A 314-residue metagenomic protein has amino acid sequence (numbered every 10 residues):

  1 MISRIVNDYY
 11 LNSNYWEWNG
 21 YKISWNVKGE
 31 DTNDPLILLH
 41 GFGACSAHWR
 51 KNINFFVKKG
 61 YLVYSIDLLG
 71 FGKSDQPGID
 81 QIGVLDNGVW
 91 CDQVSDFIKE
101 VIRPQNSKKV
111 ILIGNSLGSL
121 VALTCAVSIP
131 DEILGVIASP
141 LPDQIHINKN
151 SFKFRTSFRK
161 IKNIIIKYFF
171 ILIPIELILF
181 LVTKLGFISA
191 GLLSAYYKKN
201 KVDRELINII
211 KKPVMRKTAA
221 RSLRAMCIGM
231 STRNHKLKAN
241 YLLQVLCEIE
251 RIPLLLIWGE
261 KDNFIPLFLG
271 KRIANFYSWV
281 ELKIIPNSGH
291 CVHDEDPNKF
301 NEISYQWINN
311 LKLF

Functional and structural regions predicted by a protein language model:
M1-Y15: An N-terminal hydrophobic leader/cap segment in hydrolases
N14-Y21, N26, K58, L68-L117 (+1 more regions): Active-site loop/oxyanion-hole signature of alpha/beta-hydrolase fold enzymes
Y21-Q76: Conserved HGGG/HGGXW glycine-rich cap/lid loop of the alpha/beta-hydrolase fold
L39-G41, N115, W258: The conserved beta1-alpha1 loop
P104-K153: Conserved hydrolase catalytic core segment
I145-I209: Helix-rich cap/lid subdomain of alpha/beta-hydrolase
R216-N275, I284: Conserved serine/cysteine hydrolase catalytic core
F276-F314: Catalytic active-site module of serine/aspartate enzymes centered on a nucleophile-bearing elbow/loop
